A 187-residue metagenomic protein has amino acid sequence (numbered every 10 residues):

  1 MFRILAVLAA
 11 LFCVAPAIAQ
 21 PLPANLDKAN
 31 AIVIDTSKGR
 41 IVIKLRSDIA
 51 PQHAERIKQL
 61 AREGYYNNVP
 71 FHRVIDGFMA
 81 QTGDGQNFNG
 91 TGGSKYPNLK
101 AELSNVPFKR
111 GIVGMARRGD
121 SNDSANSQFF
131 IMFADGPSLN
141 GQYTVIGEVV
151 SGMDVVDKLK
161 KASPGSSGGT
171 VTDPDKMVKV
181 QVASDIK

Functional and structural regions predicted by a protein language model:
F2-L8, A15-K187: Cyclophilin-like peptidyl-prolyl cis-trans isomerases
